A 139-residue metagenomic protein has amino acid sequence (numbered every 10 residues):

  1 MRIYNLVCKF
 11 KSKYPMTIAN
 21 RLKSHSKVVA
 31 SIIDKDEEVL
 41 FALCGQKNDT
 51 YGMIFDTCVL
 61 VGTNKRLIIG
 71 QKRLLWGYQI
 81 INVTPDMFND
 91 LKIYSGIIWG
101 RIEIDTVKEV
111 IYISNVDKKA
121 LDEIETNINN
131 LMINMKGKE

Functional and structural regions predicted by a protein language model:
M1-P15, A19-E38, G52-M53, R73-E139: Acidic, Ser/Thr- and proline-rich intrinsically disordered linker/docking segments of eukaryotic scaffolds
E38, L43-C44, D49: Short amphipathic alpha-helical segments and their helix-coil junctions
N48-G77: Conserved beta-hairpin
